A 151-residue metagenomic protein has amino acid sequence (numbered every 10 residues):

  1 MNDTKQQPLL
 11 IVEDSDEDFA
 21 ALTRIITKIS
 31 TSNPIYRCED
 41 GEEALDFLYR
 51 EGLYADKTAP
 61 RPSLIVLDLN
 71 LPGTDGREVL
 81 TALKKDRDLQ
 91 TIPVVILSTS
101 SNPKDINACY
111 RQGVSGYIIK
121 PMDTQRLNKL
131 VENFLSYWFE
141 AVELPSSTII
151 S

Functional and structural regions predicted by a protein language model:
M1-L10, S15-Y36, E42-L45, Y49 (+2 more regions): Non-catalytic signal-transmission and effector/linker regions of two-component phosphorelay proteins
D56-P60, K84-T91, Q112: Conserved phosphotransfer cores of two-component systems
L67-D68, S98: Active-site residues of response regulator receiver
P72, N102: The feature encodes the CheY-like receiver
S115: Short, glycine/charged-rich "phosphate-handling" switch motifs in NTP-dependent and phosphotransfer domains
K120: A Lys-centered signature of the CheY-like receiver
